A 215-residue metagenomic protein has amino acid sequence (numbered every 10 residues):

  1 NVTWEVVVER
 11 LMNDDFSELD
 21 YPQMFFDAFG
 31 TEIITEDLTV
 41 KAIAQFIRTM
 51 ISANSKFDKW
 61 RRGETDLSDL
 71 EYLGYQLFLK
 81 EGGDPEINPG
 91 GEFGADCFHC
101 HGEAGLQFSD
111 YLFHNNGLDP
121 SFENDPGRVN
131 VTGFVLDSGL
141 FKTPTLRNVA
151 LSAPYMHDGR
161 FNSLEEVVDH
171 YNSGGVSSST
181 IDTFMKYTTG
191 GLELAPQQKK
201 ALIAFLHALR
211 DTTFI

Functional and structural regions predicted by a protein language model:
N1-V8, E32-A44, D125-F134, R160-D169: Phosphate-binding glycine-rich loops and adjacent basic patches that engage nucleotide phosphates, nucleic-acid
V2-D84, G102-Q107, Y187-G191, Q197-I215: Post-cleavage N-terminal segment of exported redox proteins
S55-H170, G175-D182: Short glycine/threonine-rich turn/loop motifs
